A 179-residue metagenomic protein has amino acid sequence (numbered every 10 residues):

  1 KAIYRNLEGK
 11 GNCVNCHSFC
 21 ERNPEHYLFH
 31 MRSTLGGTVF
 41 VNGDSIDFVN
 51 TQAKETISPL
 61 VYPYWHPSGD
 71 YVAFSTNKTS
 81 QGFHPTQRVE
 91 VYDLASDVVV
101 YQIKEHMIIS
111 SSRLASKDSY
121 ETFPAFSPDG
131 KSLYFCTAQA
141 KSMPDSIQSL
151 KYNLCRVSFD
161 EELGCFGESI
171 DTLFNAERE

Functional and structural regions predicted by a protein language model:
K1, H17, G36-G43, V89 (+2 more regions): Hydrophobic beta-strand positions in blades of beta-propellers and related beta-sheet-rich domains
K1-A2, N23, L28-D44, S68 (+2 more regions): Recognizes the extracellular SEMA beta-propeller fold with strongest preference for semaphorin/plexin SEMA domains
A2-N12, V41-P59, V100-Y120, S158-E179: Multi-bladed beta-propeller domains
G9-G11, S18-M31, E55-I57, Y62-S75 (+1 more regions): Blade-terminus and WD-like Trp-Asp/Gly-His loop motifs, strongest in beta-propeller folds
C13-N15, P59-V61, L94, Y120-T122 (+1 more regions): Beta-rich catalytic cores
C20-E21, Y27-T34, A73-T79, Y134-A140 (+2 more regions): Beta-strand C-termini and the immediately following turn/loop, strongest in propeller blades
F40, D70, F74-A95, C136-Y152: Short, conserved, GDST-rich strand-edge loop motifs in beta-rich repeat architectures
S45-A73, M143-Y152, R156: Long amphipathic alpha-helical scaffold regions
